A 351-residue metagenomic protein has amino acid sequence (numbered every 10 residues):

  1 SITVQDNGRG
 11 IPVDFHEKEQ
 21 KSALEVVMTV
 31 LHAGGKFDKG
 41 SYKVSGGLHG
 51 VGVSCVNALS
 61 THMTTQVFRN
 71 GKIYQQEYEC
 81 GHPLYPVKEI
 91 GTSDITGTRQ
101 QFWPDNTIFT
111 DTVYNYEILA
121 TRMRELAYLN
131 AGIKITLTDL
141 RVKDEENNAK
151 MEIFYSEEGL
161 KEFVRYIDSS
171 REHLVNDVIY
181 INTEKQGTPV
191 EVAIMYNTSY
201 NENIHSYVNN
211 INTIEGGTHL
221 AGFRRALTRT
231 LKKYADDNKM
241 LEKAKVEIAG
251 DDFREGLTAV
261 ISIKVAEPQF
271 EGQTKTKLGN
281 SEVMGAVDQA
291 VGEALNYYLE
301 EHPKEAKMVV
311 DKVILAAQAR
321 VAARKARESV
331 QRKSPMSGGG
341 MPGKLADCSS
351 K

Functional and structural regions predicted by a protein language model:
S1, Q5, P12, L24-V26 (+6 more regions): GHKL-family ATPase ATP-binding module
G10-F15, E19: A short glycine-centered beta->alpha linker in the GHKL/HATPase_c
